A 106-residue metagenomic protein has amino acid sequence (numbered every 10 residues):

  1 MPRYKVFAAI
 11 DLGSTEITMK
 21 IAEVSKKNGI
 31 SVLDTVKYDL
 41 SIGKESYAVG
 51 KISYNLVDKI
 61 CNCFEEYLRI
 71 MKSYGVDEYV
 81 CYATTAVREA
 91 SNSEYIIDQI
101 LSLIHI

Functional and structural regions predicted by a protein language model:
M1-V6: Extreme N-terminus of proteins, especially the signal/transit-peptide cleavage junction and the first residues
F7-D11: Short glycine-aspartate micro-motif
S14: Short, glycine/acidic-enriched loop or turn micro-motifs at the edges of active sites
I17-Y54: Short glycine-rich, Thr/Ser-proximal phosphate-binding strand/loop in the N-terminal lobe of ATP-dependent enzymes
V24-N28, I96-S102: A glycine- and small-aliphatic-rich helix-loop capping segment at beta-alpha/alpha-beta transitions that lines
K59-I70: Short, well-ordered amphipathic alpha-helical segments that serve as non-catalytic structural scaffolds within diverse
L68-Q99: Short beta-strand-loop/turn "lid" adjacent to the catalytic site in phosphate-handling enzymes
I104-I106: Conserved small/polar residues in nucleotide/adenosyl-binding loops
